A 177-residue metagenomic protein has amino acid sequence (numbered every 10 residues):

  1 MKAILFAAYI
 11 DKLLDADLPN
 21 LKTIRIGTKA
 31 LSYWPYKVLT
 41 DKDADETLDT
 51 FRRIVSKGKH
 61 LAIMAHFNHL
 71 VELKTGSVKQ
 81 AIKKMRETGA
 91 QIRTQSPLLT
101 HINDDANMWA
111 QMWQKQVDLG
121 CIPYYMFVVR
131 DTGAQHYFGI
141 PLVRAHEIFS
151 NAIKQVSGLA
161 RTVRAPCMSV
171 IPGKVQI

Functional and structural regions predicted by a protein language model:
M1-R144, I148-V156: Conserved AdoMet/S-adenosylmethionine-binding subsite of the radical SAM
E147-I177: C-terminal accessory regions of radical SAM enzymes
